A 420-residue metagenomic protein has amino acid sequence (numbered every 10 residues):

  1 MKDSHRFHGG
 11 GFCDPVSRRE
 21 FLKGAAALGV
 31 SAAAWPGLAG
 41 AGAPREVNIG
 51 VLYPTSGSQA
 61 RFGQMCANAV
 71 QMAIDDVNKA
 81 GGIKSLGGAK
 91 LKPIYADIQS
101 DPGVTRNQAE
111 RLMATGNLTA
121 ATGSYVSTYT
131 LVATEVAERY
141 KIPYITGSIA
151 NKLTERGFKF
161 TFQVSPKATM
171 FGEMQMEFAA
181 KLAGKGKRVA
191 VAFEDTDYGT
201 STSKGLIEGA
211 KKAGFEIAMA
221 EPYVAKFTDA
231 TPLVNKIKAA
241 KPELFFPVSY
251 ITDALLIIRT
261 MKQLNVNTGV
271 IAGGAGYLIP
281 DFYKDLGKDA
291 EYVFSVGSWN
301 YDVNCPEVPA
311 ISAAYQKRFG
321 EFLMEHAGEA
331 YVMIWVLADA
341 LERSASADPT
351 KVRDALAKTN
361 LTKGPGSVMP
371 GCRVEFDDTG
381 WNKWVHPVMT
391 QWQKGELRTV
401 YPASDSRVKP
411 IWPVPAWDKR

Functional and structural regions predicted by a protein language model:
K2-A25, W35-R420: Extracytosolic ligand-binding ectodomains
A27-S31: Hydrophobic alpha-helical transmembrane segments of multipass membrane transporters and ion channels, focusing on
